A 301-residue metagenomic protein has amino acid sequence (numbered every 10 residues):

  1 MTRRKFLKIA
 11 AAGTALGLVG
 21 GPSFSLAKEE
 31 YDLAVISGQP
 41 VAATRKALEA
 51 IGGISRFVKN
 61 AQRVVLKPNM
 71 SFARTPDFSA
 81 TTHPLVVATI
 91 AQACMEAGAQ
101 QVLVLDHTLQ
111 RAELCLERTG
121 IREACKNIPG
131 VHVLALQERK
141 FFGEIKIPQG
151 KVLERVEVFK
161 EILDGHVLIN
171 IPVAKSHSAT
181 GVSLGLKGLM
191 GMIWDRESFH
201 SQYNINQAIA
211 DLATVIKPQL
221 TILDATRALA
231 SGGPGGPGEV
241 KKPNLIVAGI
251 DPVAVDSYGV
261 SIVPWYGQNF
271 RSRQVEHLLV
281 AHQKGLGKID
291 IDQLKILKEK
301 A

Functional and structural regions predicted by a protein language model:
M1-A301: N-terminal and secondary-structure boundary signal
